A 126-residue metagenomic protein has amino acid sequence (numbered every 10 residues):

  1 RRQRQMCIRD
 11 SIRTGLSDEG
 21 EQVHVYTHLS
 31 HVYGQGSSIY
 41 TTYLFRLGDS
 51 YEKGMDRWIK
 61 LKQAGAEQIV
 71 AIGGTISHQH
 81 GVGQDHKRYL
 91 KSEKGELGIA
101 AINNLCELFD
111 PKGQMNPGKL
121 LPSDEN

Functional and structural regions predicted by a protein language model:
R1-R2, S37-D49, D85-L90: Short, hydrophobic beta-strand segments
Q3-I8: Short, small-residue-biased leader/transition segments that mark boundaries at the very start of proteins
S11-G20, R57-I72, A100-N104, L108: Generic non-transmembrane alpha-helical segments
T14-L29, I69-G81, Q114-G118: Flexible, glycine/charged-enriched surface loops at secondary-structure junctions
L29-G36: A short beta-turn/loop motif at secondary-structure boundaries
G36, K60-A64, S77, D85 (+1 more regions): Short amphipathic alpha-helical segments
D49-D56: Acidic, serine/threonine/proline-rich low-complexity intrinsically disordered regions
V82-N126: Activity-critical C-terminal alpha-helical subdomain
